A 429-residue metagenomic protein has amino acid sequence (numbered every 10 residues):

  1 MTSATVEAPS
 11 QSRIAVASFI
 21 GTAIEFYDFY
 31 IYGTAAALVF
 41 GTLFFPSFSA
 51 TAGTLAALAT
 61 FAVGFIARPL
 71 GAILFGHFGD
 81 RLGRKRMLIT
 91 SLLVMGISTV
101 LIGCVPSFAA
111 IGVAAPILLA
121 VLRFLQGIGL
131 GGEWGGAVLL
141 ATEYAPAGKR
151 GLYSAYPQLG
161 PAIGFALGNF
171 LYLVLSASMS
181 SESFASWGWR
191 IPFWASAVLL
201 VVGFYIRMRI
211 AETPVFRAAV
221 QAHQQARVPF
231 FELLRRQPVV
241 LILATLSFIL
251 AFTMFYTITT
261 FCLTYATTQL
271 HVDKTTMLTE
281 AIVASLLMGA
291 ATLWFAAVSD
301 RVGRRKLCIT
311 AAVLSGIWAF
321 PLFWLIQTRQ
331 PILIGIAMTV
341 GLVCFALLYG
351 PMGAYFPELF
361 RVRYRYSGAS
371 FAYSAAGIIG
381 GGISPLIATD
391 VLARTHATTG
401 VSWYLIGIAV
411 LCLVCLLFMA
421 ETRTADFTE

Functional and structural regions predicted by a protein language model:
G33-T34, P238-L287, G380-S384: Extracytoplasmic gate region of multi-pass secondary transporters
A72-R84, T292-R304: Helix-to-loop junctions at the C-terminal end of transmembrane segments in multipass secondary transporters
R81-L93, R301-A312: Cytoplasmic membrane-interface "Motif A"-like loop-to-helix N-cap segments of 12-TM Major Facilitator Superfamily
L93-G112, V313-T328: C-terminal ends and interior cores of transmembrane alpha-helices in multi-pass membrane transporters/permeases
L152-S176, A372-S384: Glycine-rich segments within core transmembrane alpha-helices of 12-TM secondary carriers
G203-I210, G407-E429: Multi-pass alpha-helical transporter architecture, strongest for 12-TM Major Facilitator/SLC carriers used
R305-M352: C-terminal transmembrane helical hairpin of 12-TM major facilitator-type secondary transporters
R363-R394: A late C-terminal transmembrane helix in Major Facilitator Superfamily
